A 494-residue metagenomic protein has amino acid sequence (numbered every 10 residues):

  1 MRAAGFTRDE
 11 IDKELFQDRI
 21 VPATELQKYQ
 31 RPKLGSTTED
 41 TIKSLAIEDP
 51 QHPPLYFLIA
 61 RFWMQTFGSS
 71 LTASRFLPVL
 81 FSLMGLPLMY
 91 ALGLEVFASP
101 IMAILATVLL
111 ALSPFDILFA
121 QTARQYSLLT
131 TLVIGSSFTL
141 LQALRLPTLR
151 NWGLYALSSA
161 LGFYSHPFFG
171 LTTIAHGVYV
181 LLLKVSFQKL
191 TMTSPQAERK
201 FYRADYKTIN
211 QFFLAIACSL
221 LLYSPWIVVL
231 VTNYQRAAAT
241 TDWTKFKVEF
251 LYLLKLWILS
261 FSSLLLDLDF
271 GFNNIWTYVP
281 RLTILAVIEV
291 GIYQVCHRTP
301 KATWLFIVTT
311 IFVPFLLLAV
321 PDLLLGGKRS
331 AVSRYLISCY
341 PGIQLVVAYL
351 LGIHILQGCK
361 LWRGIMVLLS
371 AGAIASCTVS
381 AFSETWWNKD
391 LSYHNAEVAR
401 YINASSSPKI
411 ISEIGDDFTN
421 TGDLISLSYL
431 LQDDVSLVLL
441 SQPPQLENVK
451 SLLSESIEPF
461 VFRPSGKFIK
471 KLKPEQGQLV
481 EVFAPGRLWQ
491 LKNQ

Functional and structural regions predicted by a protein language model:
T7-P32, S44-L45, P167-L190, F201-T303: Transmembrane-lumen/periplasm boundary regions of multi-pass, lipid-linked membrane glycan transferases
F76-F97, G135, Y293-Q294: Transmembrane-helix motifs of polytopic, lipid-linked glycan transferases
M89-L112: Transmembrane-helix signature of polytopic, membrane-embedded enzymes that assemble or transfer cell-envelope glycans
A106, N151-P167, T172, C218: Membrane-interface alpha helices of multi-pass inner-membrane proteins
A120, L129, L305, P314 (+1 more regions): Hydrophobic/aromatic-rich transmembrane helices and adjacent perimembrane loops
S136-N151, G162, F187-Q188: Membrane-interface transmembrane helices that cradle and orient dolichyl/undecaprenyl
S159, C218, L282-V287, R298-L324: Transmembrane alpha-helix segments characteristic of polytopic inner-membrane glycan-assembly/cell-envelope
Q357-R487: Catalytic lumenal/periplasmic loop and adjoining terminal transmembrane helix of membrane glycan-assembly enzymes
